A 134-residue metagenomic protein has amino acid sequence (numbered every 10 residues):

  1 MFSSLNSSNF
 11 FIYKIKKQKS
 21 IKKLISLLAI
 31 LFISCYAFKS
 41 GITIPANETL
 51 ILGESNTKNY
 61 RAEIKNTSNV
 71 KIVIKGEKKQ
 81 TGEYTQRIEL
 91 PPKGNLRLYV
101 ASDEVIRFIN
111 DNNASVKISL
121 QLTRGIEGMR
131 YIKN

Functional and structural regions predicted by a protein language model:
Y13-I25: Bacterial N-terminal signal peptides that target proteins for export
L24-I33: Sec-dependent N-terminal signal peptides
G41-T49, G53-S55, P91-K93, D103: Tight coil/turn sites that cap or link beta-strands
I64-S68, F108-N112, L120: Asparagine-centered strand-capping/turn motif at beta-strand->loop junctions
N69-T85: Short, surface-exposed beta-strand/strand-loop-strand elements in extracellular ectodomains
G82-D103: Intrinsically disordered, low-complexity Pro/Gly/Ser/Thr-rich segments with frequent PxxP/GP/PP motifs and embedded
L98-A114: Noncatalytic modules at the cell exterior or secretory-pathway interfaces, chiefly beta-strand-rich lectin/adhesion
N112-N134: C-terminal partner/receptor-binding element of secreted or periplasmic proteins
